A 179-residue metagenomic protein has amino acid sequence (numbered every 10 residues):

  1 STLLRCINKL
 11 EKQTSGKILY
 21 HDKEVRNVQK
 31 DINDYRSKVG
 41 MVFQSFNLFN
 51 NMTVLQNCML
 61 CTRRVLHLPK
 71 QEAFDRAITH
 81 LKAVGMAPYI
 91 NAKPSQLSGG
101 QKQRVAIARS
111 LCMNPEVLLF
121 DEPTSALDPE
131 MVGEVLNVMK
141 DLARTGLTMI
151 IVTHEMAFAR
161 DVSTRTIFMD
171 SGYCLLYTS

Functional and structural regions predicted by a protein language model:
N8: Helix-to-loop junction immediately C-terminal to a conserved catalytic motif
G16-N27: Conserved ABC transporter NBD signature motif
E24, M59, K70-P88, N137: Conserved ABC ATPase "signature" region
V25-G40, K70-Q71, R144: ABC ATPase NBD coupling module
K93-L97, Q101: Conserved ABC ATPase signature
C112-E116: A short, proline-enriched helix->beta-strand linker immediately N-terminal to the Walker B motif in ABC-type P-loop
T124, Y177-T178: Conserved small/polar residues in nucleotide/adenosyl-binding loops
